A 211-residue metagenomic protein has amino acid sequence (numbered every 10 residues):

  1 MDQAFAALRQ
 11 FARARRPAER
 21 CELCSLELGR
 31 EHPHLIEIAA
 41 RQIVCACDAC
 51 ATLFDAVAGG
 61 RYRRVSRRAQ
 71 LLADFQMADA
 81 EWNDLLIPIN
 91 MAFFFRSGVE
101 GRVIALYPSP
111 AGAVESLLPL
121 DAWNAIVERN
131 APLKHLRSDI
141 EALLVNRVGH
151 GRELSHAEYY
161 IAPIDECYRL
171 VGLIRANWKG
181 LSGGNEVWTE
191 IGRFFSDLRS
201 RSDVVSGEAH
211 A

Functional and structural regions predicted by a protein language model:
M1-A69: N-terminal cysteine/histidine-rich coordination modules
L8, L26, L35, Y62 (+3 more regions): Generic preference for hydrophobic/aromatic residues in regular secondary structure cores
A12-R15, A51, V57, A69-L72 (+6 more regions): Residue-level detector of solvent-exposed, low-hydrophobicity positions
A49-V114: Long, charge-rich boundary regions
I104-K134: Helix-loop elements that line ligand-binding/catalytic pockets
W123-A211: C-terminal, charged low-complexity interaction regions
